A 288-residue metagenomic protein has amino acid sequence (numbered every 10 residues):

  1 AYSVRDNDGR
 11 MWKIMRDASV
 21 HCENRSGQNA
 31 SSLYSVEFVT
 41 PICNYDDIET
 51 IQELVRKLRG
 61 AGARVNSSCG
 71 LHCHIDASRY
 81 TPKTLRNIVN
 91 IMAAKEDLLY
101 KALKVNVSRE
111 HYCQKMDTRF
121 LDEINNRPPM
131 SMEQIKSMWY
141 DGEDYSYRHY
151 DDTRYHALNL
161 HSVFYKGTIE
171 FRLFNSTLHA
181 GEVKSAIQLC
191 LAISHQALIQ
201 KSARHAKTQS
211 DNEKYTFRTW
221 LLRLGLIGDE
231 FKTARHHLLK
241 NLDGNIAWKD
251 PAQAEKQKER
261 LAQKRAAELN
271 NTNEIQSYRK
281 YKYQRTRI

Functional and structural regions predicted by a protein language model:
A1-V65, S78-I288: C-terminal accessory/tail domains of diverse enzymes
S67-L71, I75: Short, conserved phosphate-binding/catalytic loop or strand-edge motifs used in phosphoryl-/nucleotidyl-transfer
